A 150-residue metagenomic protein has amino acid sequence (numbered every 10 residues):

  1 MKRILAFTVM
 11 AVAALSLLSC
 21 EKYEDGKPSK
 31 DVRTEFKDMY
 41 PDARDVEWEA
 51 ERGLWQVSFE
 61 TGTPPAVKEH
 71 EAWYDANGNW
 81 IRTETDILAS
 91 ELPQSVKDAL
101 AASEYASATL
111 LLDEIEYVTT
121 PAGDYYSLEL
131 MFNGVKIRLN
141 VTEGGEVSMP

Functional and structural regions predicted by a protein language model:
M1-T8: Bacterial N-terminal signal peptides that target proteins for export
A11-V12: Repetitive helical segments and hydrophobic/amphipathic motifs
L15-S19: C-terminal motif of bacterial Sec signal peptides marking the signal peptidase cleavage site
E21-Y23: Bacterial signal peptide processing site
K27-P150: First exposed extracellular module after export/assembly in secreted or surface-exposed proteins
